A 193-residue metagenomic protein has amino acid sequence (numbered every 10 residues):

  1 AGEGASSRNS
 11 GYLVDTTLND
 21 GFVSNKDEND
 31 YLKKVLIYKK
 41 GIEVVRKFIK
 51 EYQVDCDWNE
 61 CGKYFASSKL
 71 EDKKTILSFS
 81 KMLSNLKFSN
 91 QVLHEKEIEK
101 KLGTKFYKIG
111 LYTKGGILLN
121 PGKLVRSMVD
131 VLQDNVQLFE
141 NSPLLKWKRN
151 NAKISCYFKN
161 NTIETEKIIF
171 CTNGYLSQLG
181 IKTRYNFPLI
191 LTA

Functional and structural regions predicted by a protein language model:
A1: N-terminal Rossmann-like FAD-binding beta1-loop-alpha1 element of flavoenzymes
G4-I37: Glycine-rich active-site loop/strand segments that organize a redox cofactor
R8, F106, N151, L189-I190: Short, solvent-exposed loop/turn segments at the edges of secondary structure
S10-G21, K63-A66, R184-A193: Central beta-strand plus flanking loop segment that forms part of the substrate or channel wall within the catalytic
N19-V23, K47-S127: Flavin (FAD/FMN) cofactor-binding and adjacent substrate-gating region of FAD-dependent oxidoreductase domains
K33-K47, S78: A non-catalytic, amphipathic alpha-helix used as a structural packing/dimerization or gating element in enzyme scaffolds
K74, S80-M82, K105-K167, C171: Helical element adjacent to the flavin cofactor pocket in flavoenzyme catalytic cores
F158-A193: Central helical "cap/lid" subdomain
